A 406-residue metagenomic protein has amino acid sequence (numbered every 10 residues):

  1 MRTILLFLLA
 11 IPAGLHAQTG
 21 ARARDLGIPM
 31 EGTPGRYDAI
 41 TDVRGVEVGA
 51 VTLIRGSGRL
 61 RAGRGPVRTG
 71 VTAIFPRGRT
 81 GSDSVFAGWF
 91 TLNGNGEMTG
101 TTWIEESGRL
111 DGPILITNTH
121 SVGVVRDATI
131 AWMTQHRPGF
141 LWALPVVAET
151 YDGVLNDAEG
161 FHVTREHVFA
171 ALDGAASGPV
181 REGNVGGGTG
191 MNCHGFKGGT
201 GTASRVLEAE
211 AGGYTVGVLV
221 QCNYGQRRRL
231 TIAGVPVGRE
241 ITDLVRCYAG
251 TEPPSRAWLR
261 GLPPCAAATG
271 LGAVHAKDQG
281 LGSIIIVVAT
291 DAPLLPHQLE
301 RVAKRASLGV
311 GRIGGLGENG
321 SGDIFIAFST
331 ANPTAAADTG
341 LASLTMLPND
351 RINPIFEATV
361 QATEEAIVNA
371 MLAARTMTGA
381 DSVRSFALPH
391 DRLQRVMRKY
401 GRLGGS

Functional and structural regions predicted by a protein language model:
I4-G14: Bacterial N-terminal signal peptides
Q18-S406: Alpha/propeptide regions of enzymes that mature by internal proteolysis
